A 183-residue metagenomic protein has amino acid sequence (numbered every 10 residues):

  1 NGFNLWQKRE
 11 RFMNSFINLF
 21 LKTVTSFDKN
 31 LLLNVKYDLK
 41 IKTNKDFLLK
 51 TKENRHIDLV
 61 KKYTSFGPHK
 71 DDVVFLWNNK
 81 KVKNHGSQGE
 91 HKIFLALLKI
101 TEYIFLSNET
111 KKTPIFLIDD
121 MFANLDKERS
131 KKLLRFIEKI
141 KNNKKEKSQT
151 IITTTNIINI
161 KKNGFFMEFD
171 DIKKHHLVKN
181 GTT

Functional and structural regions predicted by a protein language model:
N4-L117, N124, E128-I151, I158-M167 (+1 more regions): Conserved NTPase motor "head" modules and their coupling/switch loops across ABC/AAA+ ATPases, GTPases, and GHKL ATPases
D170: Post-transcriptional modification and biogenesis factors for structured RNAs of the translation apparatus
K174-H175: Conserved short hydrophobic beta-strand within the ABC ATPase nucleotide-binding domain
